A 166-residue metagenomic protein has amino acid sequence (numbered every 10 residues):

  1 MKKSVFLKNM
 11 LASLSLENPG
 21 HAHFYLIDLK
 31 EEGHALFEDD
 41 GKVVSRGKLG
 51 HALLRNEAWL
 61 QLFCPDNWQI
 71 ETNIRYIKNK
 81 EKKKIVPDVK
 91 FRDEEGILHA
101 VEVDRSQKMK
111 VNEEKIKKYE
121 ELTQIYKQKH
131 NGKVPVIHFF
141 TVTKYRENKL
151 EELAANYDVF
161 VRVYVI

Functional and structural regions predicted by a protein language model:
M1-K42: Nuclease-adjacent, charged terminal/linker segments that flank catalytic cores
G33-F37, E95-A100: Glycine-rich, often proline-containing surface loops adjacent to acidic residues and nearby aromatics that form
D39-R55: A short, highly charged nucleic-acid-interacting micro-segment common to nuclease and nuclease-linked defense proteins
W59-I97, Q107-M109: Active-site metal-binding core of divalent-cation-utilizing nuclease and nuclease-like domains
N67-W68, V89, I97-V101, N131-F140: Hydrophobic beta-strand segments of well-ordered beta-sheets in folded domains
V103-R105, I166: Active-site donor-binding loop signature of nucleotide-sugar glycosyltransferases
R105-N156: Catalytic cores of nucleic-acid endonucleases
F160-I166: Short acidic-hydrophobic, aromatic-tinged amphipathic segments that line or gate anion-handling sites
